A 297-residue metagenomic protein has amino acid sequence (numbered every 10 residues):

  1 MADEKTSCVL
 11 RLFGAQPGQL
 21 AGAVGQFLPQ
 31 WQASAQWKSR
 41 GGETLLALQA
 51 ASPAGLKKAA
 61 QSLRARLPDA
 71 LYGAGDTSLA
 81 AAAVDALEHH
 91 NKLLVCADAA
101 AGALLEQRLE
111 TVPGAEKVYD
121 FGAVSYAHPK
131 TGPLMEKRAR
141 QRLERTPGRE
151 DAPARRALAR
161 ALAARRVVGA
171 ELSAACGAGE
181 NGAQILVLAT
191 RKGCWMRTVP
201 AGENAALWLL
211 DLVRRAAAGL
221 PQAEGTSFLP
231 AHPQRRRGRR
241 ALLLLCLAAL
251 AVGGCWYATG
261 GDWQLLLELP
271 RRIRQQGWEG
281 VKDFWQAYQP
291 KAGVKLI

Functional and structural regions predicted by a protein language model:
A2-Q16: Short glycine-/aliphatic-rich beta-strand segments at the starts of folded cytosolic domains
K5, S39-T44: Short Gly/Ser/Thr- and Asp/Glu-enriched loop/turn motifs at secondary-structure junctions
F13-S34: Short amphipathic alpha-helix segments
V24-F27, G55-L243, D262, F284-W285: Short alpha-helical segments enriched in small residues
G42-S52: A generic structural motif
R237-T259: Membrane-anchoring helices that localize proteins to membranes
W256-L269: Hydrophobic single-pass membrane-insertion segments
L266-I297: Non-cytosolic, low-complexity segments of secreted and membrane proteins
